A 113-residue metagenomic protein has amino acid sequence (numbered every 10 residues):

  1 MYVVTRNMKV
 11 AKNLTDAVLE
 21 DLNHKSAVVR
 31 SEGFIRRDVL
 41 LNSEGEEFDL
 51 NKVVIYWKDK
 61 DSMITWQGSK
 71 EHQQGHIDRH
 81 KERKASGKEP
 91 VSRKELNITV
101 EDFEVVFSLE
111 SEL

Functional and structural regions predicted by a protein language model:
Y2-M8: Active-site-flanking beta-strand signature of metal-NTP-handling nucleotidyl enzymes and homologous cyclase-like
K9, L40, V54-Y56: Short hydrophobic/aromatic beta-strand micro-patches that form the beta-sheet surface supporting nucleotide- or nucleic
K9-V18: Short, surface-exposed ligand-recognition loops at beta-strand->loop->(often short) alpha-helix junctions that present
L19-N23: Short amphipathic alpha-helical segment that frequently serves as the phosphate-/nucleotide-binding helix
H24-I35, Y56-E101: An amphipathic, aromatic/His-enriched active-site/gating alpha helix that lines ligand/cofactor pockets
S26-K52: Short, glycine- and small/hydrophobic-rich beta-strand elements in well-ordered beta-sheets
S43-E47, E89-R93, S108-S111: Acidic pyrophosphate-coordinating catalytic loop
E101-L113: Acidic/histidine-enriched, glycine/proline-rich intrinsically disordered or flexible terminal extensions
